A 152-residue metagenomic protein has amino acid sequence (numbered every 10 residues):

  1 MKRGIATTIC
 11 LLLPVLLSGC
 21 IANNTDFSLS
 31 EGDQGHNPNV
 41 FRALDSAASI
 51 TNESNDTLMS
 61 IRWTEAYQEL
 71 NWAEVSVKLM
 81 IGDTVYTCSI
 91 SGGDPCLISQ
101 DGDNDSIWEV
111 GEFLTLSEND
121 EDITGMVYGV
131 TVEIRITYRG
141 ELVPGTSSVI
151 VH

Functional and structural regions predicted by a protein language model:
M1-H36, M59: Secretory targeting signatures
F27-H152: N-terminal export/assembly leader peptides and their processing motifs that target proteins to secretory
